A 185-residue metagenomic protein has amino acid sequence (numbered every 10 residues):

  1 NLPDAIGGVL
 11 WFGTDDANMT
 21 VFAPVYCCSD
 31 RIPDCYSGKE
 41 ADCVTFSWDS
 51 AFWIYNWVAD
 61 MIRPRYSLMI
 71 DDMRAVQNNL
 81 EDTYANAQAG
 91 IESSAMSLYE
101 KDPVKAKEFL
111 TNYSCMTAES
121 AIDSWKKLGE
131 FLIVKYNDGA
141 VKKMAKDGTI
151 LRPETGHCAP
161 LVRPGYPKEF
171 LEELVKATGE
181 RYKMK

Functional and structural regions predicted by a protein language model:
N1-K185: C-terminus-biased signal that marks the final domain/tail of proteins
